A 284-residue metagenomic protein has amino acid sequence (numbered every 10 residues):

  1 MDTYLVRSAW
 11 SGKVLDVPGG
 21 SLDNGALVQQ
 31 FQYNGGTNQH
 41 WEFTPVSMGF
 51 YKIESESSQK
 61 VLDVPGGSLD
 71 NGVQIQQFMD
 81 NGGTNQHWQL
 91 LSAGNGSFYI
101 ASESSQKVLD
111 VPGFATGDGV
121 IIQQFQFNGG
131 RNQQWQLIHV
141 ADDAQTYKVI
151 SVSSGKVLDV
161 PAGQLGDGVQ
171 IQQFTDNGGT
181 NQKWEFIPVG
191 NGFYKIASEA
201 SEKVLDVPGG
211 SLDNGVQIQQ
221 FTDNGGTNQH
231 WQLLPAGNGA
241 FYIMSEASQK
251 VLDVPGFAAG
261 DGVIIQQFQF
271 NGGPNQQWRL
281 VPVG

Functional and structural regions predicted by a protein language model:
M1-L22, H40-L69, N85-T116, Q134-L165 (+3 more regions): Extracellular glycan-recognition/adhesion modules and their associated mucin-like linkers
Q29-Q30, Q232: A detector of tandem-repeat and repeat-rich interaction/domain scaffolds
Y33-N38, N81-N85, Q126-Q133, N177-N181 (+2 more regions): Extracellular interaction modules
G72, G215, G262: A short beta-strand-loop micro-motif that forms or neighbors metal/cofactor- and ligand-binding patches at active-site
I122, V263-Q267: Low-complexity, intrinsically disordered Gly/Pro/Thr-rich segments
